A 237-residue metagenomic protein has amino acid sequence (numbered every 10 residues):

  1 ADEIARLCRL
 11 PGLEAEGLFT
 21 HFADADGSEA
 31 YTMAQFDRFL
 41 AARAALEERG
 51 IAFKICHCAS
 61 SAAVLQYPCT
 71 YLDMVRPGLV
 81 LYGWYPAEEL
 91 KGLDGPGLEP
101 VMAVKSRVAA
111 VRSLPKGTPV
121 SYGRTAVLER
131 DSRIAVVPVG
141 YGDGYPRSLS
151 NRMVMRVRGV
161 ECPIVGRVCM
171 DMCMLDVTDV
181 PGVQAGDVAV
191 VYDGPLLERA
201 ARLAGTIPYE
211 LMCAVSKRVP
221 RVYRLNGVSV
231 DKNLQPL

Functional and structural regions predicted by a protein language model:
A1-R107, V111-P115, P181, K232: Active-site loop/helix belt of alpha/beta enzymes
S113-L237: C-terminal accessory subdomain/extension
